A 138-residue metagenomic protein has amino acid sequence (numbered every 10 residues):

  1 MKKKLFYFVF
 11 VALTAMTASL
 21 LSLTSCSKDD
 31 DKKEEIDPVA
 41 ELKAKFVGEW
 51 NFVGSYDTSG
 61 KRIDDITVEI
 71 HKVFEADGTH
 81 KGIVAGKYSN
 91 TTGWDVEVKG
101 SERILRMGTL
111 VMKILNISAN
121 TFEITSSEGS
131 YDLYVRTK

Functional and structural regions predicted by a protein language model:
K2-L5, A18-K45: Bacterial Sec-dependent N-terminal signal peptides
Y7-M16: Sec-dependent N-terminal signal peptides
S27, N51, E75, D95 (+1 more regions): Residue-level detector of conserved, well-ordered beta-strand and adjacent loop positions that form binding/recognition
A40-G60, G93-W94: Tryptophan-anchored aromatic micro-motifs
F52, I70, K113-N116: A structural signal for short, hydrophobic beta-strand segments that form beta-sheets in beta-rich/all-beta domains
Y56-T58, V84-G86, S126: Short acidic, glycine-rich loop/turn motifs
K61-I104, G108-L110: N-terminal glycine/threonine-rich, aromatic-flanked beta-hairpin/loop signature
I104-K138: Beta-sheet ligand-binding and adhesion/scaffold domains
